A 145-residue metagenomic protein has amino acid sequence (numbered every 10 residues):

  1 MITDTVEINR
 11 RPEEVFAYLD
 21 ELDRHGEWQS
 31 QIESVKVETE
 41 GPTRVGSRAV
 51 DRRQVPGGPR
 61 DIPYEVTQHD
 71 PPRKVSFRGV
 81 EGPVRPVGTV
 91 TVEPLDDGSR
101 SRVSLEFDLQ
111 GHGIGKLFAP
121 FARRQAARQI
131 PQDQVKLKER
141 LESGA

Functional and structural regions predicted by a protein language model:
M1-R44, A145: Hydrophobic ligand-binding cavity/cleft-lining segments
D4-V6, V37, I62-Q68, G79 (+2 more regions): Hydrophobic/aromatic beta-strand elements that line small-molecule binding cavities or substrate pockets in beta-rich
I8, V55-G57, D70, E81-P83 (+1 more regions): A generic beta-sheet turn/junction motif
P12, E40-T43, Q68-P72, T91-R102: A short, structured loop/turn motif at beta-sheet edges
S47-Q54, V75-E81: Short beta-strand segments that buttress and anchor functional surface loops
Q54-R60, G111-I114: Short, cysteine-centered beta-strand-loop-beta hairpins and adjacent loop/turn segments enriched in charged/polar
R78-Q132, E139: Beta-strand/loop substructures that line and gate deep hydrophobic ligand-binding cavities in soluble
